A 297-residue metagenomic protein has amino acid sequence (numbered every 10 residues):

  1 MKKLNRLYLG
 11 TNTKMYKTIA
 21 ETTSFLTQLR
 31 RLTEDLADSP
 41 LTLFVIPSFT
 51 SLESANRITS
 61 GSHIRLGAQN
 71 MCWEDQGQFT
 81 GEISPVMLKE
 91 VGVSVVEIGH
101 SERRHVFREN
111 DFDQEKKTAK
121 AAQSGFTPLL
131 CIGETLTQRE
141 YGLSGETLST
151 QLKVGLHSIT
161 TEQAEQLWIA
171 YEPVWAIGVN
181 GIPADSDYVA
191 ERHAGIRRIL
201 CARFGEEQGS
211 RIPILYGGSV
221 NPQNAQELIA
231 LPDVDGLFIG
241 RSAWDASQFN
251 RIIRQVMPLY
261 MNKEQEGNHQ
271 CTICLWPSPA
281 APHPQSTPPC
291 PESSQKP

Functional and structural regions predicted by a protein language model:
M1-E264, C271-W276, P297: Active-site loop-to-helix "anion-binding N-cap" substructures in soluble metabolic enzymes
D185, A281-P282: Intrinsic disorder/low-complexity segments
E264-G267, A281: Targeting/processing segments of secretory and organellar proteins
T272, A280-A281, T287: Ala/Thr-enriched low-complexity intrinsically disordered regions
P288-K296: Short, intrinsically disordered C-terminal tails of secreted or membrane-associated proteins
